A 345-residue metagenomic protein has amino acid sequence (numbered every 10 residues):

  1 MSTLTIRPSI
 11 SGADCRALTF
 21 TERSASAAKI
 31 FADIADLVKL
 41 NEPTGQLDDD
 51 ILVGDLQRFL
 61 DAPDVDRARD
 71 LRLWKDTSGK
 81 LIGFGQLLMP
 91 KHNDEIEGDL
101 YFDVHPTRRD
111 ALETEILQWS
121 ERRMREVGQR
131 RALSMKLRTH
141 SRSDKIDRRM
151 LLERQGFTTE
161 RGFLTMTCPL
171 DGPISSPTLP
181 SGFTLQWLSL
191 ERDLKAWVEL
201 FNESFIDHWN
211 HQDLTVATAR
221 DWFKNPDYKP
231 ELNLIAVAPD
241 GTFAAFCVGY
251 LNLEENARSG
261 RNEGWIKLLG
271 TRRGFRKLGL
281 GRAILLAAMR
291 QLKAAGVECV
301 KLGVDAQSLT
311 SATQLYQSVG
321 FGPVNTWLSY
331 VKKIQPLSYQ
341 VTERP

Functional and structural regions predicted by a protein language model:
M1-G12, M89-S181, L328-K332: Acyl-donor-binding surface of acyltransferase catalytic domains
S2, H140-I174, L286-P345: Active-site/acyl-donor-binding loops of N-acyltransferases
S2-L56, T178-L214, V341-P345: Short amphipathic alpha-helix that is part of the acyltransferase structural core
R23-S24, K39-R130, R138-S141, P239 (+1 more regions): Conserved donor-binding loop and adjoining core beta-sheet/short helix segment in diverse acyl/aminoacyl transferases
D70-L73, L232-I235, L286: Hydrophobic beta-strand residues of extracellular immunoglobulin-like
R109-E126, L268-T271, K277-A294, C299 (+1 more regions): Conserved acetyl-CoA-binding loop-helix of GNAT-fold acetyltransferases
I174-N262: Flexible, substrate/cofactor-facing loop regions flanked by secondary structure within enzyme catalytic domains
W197, H208-N210, L232, F243-C247 (+6 more regions): Extended hydrophobic-aromatic, low-complexity segments
